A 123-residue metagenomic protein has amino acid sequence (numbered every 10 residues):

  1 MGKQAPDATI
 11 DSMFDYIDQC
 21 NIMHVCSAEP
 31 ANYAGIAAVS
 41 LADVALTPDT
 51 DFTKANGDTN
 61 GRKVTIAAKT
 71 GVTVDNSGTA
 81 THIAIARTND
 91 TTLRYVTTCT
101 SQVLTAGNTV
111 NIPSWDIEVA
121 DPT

Functional and structural regions predicted by a protein language model:
M1-I83, R87-T123: Small cysteine-rich, disulfide-bonded extracellular modules of the LU/uPAR three-finger superfamily and closely related
